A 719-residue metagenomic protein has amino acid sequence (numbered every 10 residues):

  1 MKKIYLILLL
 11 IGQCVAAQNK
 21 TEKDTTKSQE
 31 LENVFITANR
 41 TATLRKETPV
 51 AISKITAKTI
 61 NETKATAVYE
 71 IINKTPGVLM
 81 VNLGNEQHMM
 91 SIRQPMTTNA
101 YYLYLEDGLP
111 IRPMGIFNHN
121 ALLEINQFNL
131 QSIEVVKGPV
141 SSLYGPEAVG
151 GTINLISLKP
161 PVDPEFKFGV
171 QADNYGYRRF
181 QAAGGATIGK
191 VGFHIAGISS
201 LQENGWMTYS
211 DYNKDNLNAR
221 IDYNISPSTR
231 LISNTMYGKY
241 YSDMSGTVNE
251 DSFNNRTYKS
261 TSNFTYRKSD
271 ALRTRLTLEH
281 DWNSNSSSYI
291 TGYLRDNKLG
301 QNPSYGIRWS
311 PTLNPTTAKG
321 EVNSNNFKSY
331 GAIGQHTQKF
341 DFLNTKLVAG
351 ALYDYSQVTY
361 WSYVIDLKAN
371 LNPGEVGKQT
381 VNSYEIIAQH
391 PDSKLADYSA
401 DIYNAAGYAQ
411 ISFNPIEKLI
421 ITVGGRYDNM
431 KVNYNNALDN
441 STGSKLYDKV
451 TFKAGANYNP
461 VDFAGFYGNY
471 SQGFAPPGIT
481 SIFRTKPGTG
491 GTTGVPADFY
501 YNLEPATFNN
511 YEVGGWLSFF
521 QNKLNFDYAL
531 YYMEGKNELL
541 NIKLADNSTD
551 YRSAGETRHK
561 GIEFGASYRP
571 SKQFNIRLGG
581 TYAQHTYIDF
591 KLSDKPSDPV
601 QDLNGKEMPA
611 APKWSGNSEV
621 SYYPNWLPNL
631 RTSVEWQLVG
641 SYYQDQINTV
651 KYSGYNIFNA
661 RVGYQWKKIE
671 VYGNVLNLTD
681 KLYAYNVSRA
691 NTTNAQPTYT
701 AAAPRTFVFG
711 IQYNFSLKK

Functional and structural regions predicted by a protein language model:
I4, F474, K536, I576 (+2 more regions): C-terminal beta-signal and adjacent terminal beta-strands/loops of Gram-negative outer-membrane beta-barrel proteins
E30-N61, M89: N-terminal periplasmic "start-of-domain" segments of outer-membrane beta-barrel proteins
Y69-L109: Extracytoplasmic beta-strand/coil segments of soluble accessory domains associated with Gram-negative outer-membrane
L109-K137: Short acidic/polar hinge/loop motifs at secondary-structure boundaries that mediate gating or recognition
E165, A172-L201, W206-S245, Y266-S284: Transmembrane beta-barrel wall of Gram-negative outer-membrane proteins
N224-G238, S269-N435, N459, L517-L530 (+1 more regions): Face-selective signature of the C-terminal outer-membrane beta-barrel domain
E279-D281, S287-Y293, N297-Y305, N459 (+4 more regions): Membrane-embedded beta-barrel scaffold of Gram-negative outer-membrane proteins
I416-E417, I421, Y532-E534, R552-Q646 (+1 more regions): Gram-negative outer-membrane beta-barrel transporters
